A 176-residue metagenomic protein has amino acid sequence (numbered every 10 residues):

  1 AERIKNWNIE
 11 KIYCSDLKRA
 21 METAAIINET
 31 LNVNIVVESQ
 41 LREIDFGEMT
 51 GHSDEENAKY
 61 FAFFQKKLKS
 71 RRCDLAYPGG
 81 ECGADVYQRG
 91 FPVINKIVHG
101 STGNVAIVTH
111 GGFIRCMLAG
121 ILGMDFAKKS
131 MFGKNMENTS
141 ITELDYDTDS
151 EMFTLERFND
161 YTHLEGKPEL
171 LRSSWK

Functional and structural regions predicted by a protein language model:
A1-V33, V37: Active-site-proximal alpha-helix that buttresses catalytic centers in soluble enzyme cores
R3, T30, K96, G100 (+1 more regions): Active-site catalytic microenvironments for nucleophilic, acid-base chemistry
I9, S101-T102: Short, high-confidence coil segments that cap the C-terminus of an alpha-helix and link into the following beta-strand
C14-S15, Q88, V108-T109: Short beta-strand scaffold positions
R19-M21, E43-D45, F113-R115: Short, active-site-adjacent cap segments at secondary-structure transitions
E29-F91, T154, W175-K176: Phosphate-handling substructures
V33, I44-E56, A119-K176: Acidic, low-complexity terminal tails and accessory targeting/binding regions of phosphate-metabolizing enzymes
T102-V108: Residue-level preference for the first positions of well-ordered beta-strands
